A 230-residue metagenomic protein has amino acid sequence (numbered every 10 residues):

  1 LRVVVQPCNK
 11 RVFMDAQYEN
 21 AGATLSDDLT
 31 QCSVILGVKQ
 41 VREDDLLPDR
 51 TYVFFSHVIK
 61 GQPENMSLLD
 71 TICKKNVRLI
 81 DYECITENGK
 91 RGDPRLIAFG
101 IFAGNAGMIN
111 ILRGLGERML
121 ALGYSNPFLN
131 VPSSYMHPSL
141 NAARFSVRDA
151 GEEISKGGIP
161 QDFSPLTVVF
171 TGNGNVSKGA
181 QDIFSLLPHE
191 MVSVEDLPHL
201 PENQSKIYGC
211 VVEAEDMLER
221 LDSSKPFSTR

Functional and structural regions predicted by a protein language model:
L1-C8, G123-R230: Glycine-rich phosphate/diphosphate-binding loop of Rossmann-like nucleotide-binding domains
L1-T71: An N-terminal-biased, well-structured beta-alpha scaffold segment characteristic of Rossmann-like dinucleotide-binding
F13, T30, P63, S67 (+4 more regions): Conserved active-site and cofactor/substrate-binding residues in soluble primary-metabolism enzymes
D15, V34-G37, K90-D93, L218-D222: Short, solvent-exposed polar/charged micro-motifs at secondary-structure junctions
Y18-A23, K75-V77, N203-I207: A short helix-to-beta-strand connector/capping loop
A23, V34, K74-R78, L112-A121 (+2 more regions): Generic secondary-structure signature for well-ordered alpha-helical cores
L25, Y52, L79-D81, K206-V211: Conserved beta-strand scaffold positions in the cores of enzyme catalytic domains, especially in NTP/NDP-utilizing
E43, L47-L166: Glycine/serine-rich phosphate-binding loop and adjoining beta1-alpha1 elements at the start of nucleotide-handling
